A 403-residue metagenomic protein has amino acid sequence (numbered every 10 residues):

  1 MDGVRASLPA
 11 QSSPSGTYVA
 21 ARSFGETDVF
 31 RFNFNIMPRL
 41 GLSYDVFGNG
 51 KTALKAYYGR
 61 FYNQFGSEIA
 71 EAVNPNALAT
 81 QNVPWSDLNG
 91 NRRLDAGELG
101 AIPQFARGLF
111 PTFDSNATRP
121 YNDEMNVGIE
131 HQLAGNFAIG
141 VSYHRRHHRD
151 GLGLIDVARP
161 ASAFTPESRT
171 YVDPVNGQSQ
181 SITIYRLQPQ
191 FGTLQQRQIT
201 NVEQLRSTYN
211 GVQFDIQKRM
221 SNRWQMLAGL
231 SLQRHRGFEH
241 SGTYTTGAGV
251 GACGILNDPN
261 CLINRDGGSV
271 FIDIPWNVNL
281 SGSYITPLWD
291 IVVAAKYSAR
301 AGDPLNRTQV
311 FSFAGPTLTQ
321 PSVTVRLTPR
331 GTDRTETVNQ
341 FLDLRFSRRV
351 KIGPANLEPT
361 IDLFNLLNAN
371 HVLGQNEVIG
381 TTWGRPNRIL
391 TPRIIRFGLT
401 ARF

Functional and structural regions predicted by a protein language model:
M1-F47, S241-A248, L256: Signature of Gram-negative outer-membrane beta-barrel scaffolds
M1-G3, A56-R60, E71, V141-R145 (+4 more regions): Transmembrane beta-barrel strands of outer-membrane/channel proteins
G3-Q11, G59-E98, F137-Q190, S241-A248 (+3 more regions): A surface-exposed, glycine/aromatic-enriched loop/edge motif typical of exported proteins
F34, L42-V46, R60, H131 (+5 more regions): Residue-level signature of outer-membrane beta-barrel architecture
I36-L40, F113, D123-V127, N210-F214 (+3 more regions): Hydrophobic, lipid-facing positions within transmembrane beta-strands of outer-membrane proteins
L40, L54-A56, I129, V141 (+7 more regions): Membrane-embedded beta-strand positions of outer-membrane beta-barrel proteins
Q64, N136, R149, L154 (+4 more regions): C-terminal beta-signal and adjacent terminal beta-strands/loops of Gram-negative outer-membrane beta-barrel proteins
G140-P304: Gram-negative outer-membrane beta-barrel transporters
